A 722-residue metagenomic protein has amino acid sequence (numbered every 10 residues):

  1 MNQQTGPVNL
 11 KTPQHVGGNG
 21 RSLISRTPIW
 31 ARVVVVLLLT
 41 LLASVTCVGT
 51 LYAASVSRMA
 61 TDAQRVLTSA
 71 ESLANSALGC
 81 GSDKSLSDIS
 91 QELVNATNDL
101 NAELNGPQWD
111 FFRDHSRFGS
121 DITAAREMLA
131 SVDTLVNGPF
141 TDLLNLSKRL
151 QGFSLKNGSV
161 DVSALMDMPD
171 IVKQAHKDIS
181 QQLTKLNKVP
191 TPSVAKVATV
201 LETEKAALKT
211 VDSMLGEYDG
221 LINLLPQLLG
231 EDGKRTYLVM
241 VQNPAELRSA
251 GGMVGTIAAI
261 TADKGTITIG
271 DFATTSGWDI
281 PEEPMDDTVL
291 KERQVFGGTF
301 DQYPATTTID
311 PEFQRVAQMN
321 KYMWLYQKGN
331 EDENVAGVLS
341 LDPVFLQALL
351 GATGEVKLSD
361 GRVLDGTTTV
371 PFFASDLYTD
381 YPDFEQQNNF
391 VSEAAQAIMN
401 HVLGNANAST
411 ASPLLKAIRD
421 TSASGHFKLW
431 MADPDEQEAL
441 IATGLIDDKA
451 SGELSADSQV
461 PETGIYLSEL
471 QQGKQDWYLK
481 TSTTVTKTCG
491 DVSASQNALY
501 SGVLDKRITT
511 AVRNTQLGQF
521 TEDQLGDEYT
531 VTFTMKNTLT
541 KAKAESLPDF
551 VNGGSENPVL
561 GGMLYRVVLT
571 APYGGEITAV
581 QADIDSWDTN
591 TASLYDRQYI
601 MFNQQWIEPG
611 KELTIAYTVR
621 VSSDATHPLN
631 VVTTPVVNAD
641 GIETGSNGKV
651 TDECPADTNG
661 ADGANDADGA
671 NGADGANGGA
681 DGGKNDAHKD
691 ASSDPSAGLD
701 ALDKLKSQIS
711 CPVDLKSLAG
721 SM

Functional and structural regions predicted by a protein language model:
M1-I29: N-terminal Lys/Arg-rich, disordered targeting/topogenic segments
N2, S25, V48-G645, D652-C654 (+1 more regions): Non-catalytic, solvent-exposed segments at the cell envelope interface
Q4-V8, Q14-V16, T191, A245 (+5 more regions): Generic low-complexity segments that are intrinsically disordered, proline-rich and/or Lys/Arg-biased
N9, K428, D447, S455 (+3 more regions): Polar low-complexity intrinsically disordered regions enriched in Ser/Thr and small residues
G17-S22, P28, S116, S696 (+2 more regions): Coil-to-alpha-helix initiation sites in intrinsically disordered, low-complexity, charged segments
V34-T50: Hydrophobic membrane-insertion alpha-helices, especially the h-region of bacterial N-terminal signal peptides
P655-Q708, V713-L718: Ser/Thr/Gly/Pro-rich low-complexity, disordered linker/stalk segments of secreted and cell-surface proteins
